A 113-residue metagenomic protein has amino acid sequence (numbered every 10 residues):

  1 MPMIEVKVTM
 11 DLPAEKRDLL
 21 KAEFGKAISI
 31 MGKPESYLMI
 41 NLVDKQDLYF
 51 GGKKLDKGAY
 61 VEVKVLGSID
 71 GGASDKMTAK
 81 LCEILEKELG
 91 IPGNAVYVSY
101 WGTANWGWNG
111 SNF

Functional and structural regions predicted by a protein language model:
M1-F113: Interaction-mediating elements
